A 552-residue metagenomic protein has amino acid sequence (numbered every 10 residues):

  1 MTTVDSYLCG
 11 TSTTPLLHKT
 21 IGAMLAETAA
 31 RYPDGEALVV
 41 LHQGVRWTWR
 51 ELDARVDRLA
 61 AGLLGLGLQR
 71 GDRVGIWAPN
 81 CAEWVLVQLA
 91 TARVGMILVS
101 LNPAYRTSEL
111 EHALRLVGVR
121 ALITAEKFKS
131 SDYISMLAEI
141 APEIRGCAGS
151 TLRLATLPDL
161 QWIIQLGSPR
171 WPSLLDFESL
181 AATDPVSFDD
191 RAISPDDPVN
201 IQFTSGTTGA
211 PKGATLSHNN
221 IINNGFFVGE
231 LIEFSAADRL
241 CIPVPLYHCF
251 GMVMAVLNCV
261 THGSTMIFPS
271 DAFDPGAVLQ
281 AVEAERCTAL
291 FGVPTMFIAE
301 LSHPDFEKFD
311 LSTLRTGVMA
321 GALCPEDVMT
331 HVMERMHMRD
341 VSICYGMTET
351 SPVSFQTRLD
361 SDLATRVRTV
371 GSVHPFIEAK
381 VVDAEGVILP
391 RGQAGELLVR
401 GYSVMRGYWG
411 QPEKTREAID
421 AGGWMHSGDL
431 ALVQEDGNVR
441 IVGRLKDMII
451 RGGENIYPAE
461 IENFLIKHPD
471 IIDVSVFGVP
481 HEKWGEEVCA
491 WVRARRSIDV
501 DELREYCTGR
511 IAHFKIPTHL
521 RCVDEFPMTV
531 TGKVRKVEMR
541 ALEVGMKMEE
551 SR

Functional and structural regions predicted by a protein language model:
M1-W47, E51-L66, R70, R115-G118 (+5 more regions): N-lobe entry segment of adenylate-forming
L17, A26, A37-L89, R106-E111 (+3 more regions): Conserved AMP-binding/adenylate-forming core of the ANL superfamily
P33-E36, T156-L160, Q165, W171 (+3 more regions): Conserved pre-ATP/AMP-binding loop-to-beta segment of ANL
R46-R50, V199-N223: Conserved AMP-binding A3 loop
L66, V94-E178, R495-R496: Structural core segment of the AMP-binding/adenylate-forming
Y105-R115, L122-E126, L290, E385 (+8 more regions): AMP-binding/adenylate-forming catalytic core of the ANL superfamily
I222-R239, C249-A289, H303: Conserved AMP-binding/adenylation subdomain of ANL enzymes
S264, A284-G292, L301-T365, E378 (+1 more regions): Gly/Ser/Thr-rich phosphate-binding loop
